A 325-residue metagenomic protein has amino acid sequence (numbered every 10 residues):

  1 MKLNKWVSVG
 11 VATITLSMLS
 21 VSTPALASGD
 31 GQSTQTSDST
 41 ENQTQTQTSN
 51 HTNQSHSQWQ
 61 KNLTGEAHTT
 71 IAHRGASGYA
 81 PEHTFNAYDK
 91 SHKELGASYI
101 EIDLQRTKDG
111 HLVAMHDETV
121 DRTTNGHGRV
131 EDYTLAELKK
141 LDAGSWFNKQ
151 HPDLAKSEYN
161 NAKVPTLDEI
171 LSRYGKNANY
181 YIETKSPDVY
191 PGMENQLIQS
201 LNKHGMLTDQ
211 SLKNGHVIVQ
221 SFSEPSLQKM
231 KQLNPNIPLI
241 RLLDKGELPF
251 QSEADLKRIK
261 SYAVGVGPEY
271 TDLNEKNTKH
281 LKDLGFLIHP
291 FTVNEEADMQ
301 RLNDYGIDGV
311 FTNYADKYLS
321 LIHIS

Functional and structural regions predicted by a protein language model:
L3-A12, S17-S325: Phosphate-group recognition and catalysis centered on beta-loop-alpha active-site segments
